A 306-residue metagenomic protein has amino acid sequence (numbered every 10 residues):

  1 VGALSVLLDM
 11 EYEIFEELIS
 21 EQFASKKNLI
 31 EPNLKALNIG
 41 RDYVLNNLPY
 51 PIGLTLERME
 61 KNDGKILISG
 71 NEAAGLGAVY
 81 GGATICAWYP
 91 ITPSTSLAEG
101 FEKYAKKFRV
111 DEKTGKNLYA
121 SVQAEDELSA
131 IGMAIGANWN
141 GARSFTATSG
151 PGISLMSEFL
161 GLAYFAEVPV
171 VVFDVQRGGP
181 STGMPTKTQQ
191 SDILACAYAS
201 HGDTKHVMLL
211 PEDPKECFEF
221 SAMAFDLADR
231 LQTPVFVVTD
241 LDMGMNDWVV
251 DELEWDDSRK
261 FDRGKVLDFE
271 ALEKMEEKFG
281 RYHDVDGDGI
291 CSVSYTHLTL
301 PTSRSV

Functional and structural regions predicted by a protein language model:
V1-E21: Short alpha-helices
L7-D9, K27, T95-S96, G179-S181 (+2 more regions): Short, well-ordered, mixed-charge alpha-helical segments that flank or form enzyme active sites
M10, L34-N46, H206-D262: Structural signature of the thiamine diphosphate
I14-A199, K205-H206, P211: Thiamine diphosphate
M245, V249, D256-R263, D268-G289: Active-site loops and adjacent core secondary-structure elements that bind or stabilize anionic groups
S292-S294: Acidic, proline/serine/threonine- and glycine-rich low-complexity intrinsically disordered segments
T296-T302: Conserved small/polar residues in nucleotide/adenosyl-binding loops
